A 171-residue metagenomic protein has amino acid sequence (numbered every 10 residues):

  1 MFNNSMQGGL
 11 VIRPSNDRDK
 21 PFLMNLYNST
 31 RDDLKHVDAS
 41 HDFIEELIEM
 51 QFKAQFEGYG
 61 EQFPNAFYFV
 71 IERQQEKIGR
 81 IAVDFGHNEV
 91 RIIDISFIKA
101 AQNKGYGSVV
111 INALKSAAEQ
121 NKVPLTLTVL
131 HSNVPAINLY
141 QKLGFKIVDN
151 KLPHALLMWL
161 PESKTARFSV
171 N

Functional and structural regions predicted by a protein language model:
M1-N3: A detector for short, charged/polar N-terminal pre-domain segments
S5-M6, D17-K20, M24-I93, I98-K99 (+4 more regions): Acetyl-CoA-dependent GNAT
I95-N103, V129-L130: A short, internal acetyl-CoA/4′-phosphopantetheine-binding micro-motif in the GNAT/acyltransferase core
N103-S116, N138-K142: Conserved acetyl-CoA-binding loop-helix of GNAT-fold acetyltransferases
E119-T128: Conserved GNAT acetyl-CoA-binding A-motif
N133: Conserved HGGG/HGGXW glycine-rich cap/lid loop of the alpha/beta-hydrolase fold
